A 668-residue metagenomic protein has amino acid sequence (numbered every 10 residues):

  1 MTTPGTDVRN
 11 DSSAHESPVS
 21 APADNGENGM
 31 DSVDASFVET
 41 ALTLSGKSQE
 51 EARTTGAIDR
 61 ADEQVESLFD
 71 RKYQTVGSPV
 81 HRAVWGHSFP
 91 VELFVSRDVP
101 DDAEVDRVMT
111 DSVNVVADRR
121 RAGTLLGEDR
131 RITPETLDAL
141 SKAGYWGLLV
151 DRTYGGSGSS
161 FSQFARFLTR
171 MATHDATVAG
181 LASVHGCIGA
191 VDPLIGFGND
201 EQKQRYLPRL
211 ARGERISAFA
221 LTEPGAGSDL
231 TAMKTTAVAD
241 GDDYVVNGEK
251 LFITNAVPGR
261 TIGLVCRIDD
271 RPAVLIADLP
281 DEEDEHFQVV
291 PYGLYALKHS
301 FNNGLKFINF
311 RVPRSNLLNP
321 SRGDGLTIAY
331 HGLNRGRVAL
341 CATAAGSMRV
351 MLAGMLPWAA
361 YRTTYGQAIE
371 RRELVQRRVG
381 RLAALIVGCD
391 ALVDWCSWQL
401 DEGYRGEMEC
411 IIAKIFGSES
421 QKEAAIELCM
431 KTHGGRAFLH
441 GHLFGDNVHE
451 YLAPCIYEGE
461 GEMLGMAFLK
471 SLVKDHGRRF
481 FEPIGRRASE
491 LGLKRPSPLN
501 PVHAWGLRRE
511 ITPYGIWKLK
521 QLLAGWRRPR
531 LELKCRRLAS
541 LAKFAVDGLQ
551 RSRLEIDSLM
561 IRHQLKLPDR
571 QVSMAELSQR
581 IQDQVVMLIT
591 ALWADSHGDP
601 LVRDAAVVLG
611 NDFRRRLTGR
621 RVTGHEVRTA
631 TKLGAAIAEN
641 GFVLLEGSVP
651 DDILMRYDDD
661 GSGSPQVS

Functional and structural regions predicted by a protein language model:
T2-G123, R130-R131, E135, K494-S540 (+1 more regions): Extended, charge-enriched "interface" segments that sit outside catalytic cores
A52-T55, M408-P513, P600-S668: Alpha-helix capping/hinge segments and adjacent helical runs
V108-M109, V113-S183, I195, A220-G225 (+5 more regions): Active-site beta-strand/loop segments that form the cofactor-binding cradle of oxidoreductase flavoproteins
V113, K142-P208, R212-G213, T254-T261 (+7 more regions): Internal helix-loop-helix
D242-D243, N247-F287: A short core secondary-structure module
D281-E283, K306-G336, L352-R371, D394 (+2 more regions): A glycine-rich, basic-preceded beta-loop-alpha segment at the flavin cofactor/substrate interface of flavin-utilizing
E283-R311: Flexible, small-/acidic-enriched active-site or ligand-binding loops
L356-P357, L374-D401, S578, Q582-W593: Loop-to-helix element that buttresses phosphate recognition and phosphoryl-transfer chemistry
